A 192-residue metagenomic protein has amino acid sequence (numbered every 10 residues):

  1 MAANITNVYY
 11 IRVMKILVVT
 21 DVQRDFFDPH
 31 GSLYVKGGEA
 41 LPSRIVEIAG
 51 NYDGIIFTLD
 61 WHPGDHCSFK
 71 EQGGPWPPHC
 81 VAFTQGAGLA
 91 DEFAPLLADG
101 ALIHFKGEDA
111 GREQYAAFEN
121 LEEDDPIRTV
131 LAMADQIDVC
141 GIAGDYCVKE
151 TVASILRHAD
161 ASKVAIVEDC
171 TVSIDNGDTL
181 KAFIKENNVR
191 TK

Functional and structural regions predicted by a protein language model:
A2-V13: Short, Lys/Arg-enriched N-terminal segments with co-localized hydrophobic residues within the first ~10-30 amino acids
K15-V18, Q23, A40-G54, P63 (+1 more regions): Active-site-adjacent betaalpha module
F27-K36: Acidic/histidine-rich helix-loop elements that form or flank divalent-metal/phosphate-binding sites at the catalytic
P29, S68, E113-Q114: Short, function-defining helix-loop hinge/capping sites that tune catalysis or transport
F57-L59: Conserved phosphoryl-transfer catalytic core
C67-H79: Polar, low-complexity loop segments and adjacent catalytic/binding residues used for recognizing and processing sugar
